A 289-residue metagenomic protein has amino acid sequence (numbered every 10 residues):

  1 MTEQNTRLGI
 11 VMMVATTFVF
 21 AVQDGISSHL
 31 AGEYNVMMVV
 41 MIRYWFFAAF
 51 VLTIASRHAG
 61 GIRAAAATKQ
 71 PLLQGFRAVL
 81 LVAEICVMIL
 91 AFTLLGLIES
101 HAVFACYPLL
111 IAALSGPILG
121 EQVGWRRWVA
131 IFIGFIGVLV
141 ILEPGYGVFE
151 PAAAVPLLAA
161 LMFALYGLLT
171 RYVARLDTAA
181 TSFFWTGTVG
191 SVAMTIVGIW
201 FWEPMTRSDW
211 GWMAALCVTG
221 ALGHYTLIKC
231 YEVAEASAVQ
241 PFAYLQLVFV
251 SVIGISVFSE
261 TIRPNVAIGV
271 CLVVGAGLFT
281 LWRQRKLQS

Functional and structural regions predicted by a protein language model:
M1-F18, A49-F76, W125, T188-A215 (+2 more regions): Membrane-interface interhelical linkers
Q4-G9, M41, A66-Q70, V138 (+3 more regions): Juxtamembrane helix-entry segments on the extracytoplasmic side of multipass membrane proteins
I10-M13, T68-A78, V123-F135, A152-L157 (+2 more regions): Cytoplasmic-side transmembrane-helix entry/capping segments in multi-pass membrane proteins
F18-V22, I26, G75-T93, L158-L169 (+2 more regions): Hydrophobic alpha-helical transmembrane segments of multi-pass membrane transport proteins, especially secondary
S28, V36-M37, V51, G145-M205 (+1 more regions): Transmembrane alpha-helical segments that form core, pore/gating elements of small-molecule transporters/exporters
I42, S100-C106, V173-V189, H224-I255: Helix-helix packing/entry segments at the starts of transmembrane helices
L90, P108-V129, F201, V248-A267: C-terminal transmembrane-helix exit sites in multi-pass transporters
R126-L142, N265-Q284: Hydrophobic transmembrane alpha-helices of multi-pass small-molecule transport proteins
